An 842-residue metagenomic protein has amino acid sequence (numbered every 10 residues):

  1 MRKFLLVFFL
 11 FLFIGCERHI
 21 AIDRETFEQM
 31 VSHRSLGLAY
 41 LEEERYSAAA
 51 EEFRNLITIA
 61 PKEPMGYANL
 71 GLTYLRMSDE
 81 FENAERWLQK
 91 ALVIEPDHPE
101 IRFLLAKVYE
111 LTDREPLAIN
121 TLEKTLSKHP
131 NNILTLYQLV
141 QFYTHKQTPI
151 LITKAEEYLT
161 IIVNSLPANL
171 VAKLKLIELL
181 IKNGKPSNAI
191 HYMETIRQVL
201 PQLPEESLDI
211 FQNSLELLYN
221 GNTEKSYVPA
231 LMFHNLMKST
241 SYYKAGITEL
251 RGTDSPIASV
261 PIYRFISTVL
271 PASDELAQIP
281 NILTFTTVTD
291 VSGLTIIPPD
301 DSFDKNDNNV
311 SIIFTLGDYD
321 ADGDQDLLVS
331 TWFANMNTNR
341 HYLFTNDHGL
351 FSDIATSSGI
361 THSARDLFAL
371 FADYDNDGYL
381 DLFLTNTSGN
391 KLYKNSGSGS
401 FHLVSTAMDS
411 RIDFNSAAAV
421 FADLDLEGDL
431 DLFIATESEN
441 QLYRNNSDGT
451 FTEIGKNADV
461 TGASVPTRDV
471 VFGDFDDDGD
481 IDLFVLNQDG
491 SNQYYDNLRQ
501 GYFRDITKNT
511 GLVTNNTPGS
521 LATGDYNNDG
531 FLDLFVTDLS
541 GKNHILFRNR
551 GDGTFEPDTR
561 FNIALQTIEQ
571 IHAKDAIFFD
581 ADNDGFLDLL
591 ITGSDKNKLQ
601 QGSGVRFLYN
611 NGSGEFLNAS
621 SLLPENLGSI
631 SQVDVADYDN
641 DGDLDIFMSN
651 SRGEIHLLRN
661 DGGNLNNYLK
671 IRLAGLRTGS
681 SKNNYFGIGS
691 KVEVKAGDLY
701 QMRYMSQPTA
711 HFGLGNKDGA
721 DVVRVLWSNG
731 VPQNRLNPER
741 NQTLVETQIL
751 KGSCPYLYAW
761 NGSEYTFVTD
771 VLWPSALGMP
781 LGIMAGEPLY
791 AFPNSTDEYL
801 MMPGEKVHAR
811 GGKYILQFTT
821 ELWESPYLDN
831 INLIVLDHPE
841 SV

Functional and structural regions predicted by a protein language model:
E28-I59: Alpha-helical segment of the N-proximal tetratricopeptide repeat
E43-R54, R76-K90, L111-K124, K146-I161 (+1 more regions): Structural signature of tandem alpha-helical TPR/SEL1-like repeats, specifically the intra-repeat loop/turn
G66, I101, T135, A172 (+2 more regions): TPR alpha-solenoid repeat register
R251-N309, F344-A364, K394-F414, R444-V465 (+9 more regions): Blade-edge motifs of beta-propeller repeat domains
V310-A321, R365-N376, A417-L426, R468-D477 (+4 more regions): Beta-propeller blade termini
D326-F333, L382-N386, L432-T436, L483-N487 (+4 more regions): Hydrophobic beta-strand segments that make up the repeating blades of beta-propeller and related beta-repeat
N597-Q600, E615, S620-N626, N640-V842: Gly/Ser/Thr/Pro-enriched helix-cap/hinge segments flanking short amphipathic alpha-helices
